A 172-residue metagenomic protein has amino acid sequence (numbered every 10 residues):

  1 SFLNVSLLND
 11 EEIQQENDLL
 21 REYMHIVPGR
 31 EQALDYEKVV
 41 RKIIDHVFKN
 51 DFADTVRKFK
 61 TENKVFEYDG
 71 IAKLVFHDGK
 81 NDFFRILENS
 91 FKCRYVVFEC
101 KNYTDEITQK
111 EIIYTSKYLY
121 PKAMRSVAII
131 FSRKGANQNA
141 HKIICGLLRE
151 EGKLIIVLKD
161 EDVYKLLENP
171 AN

Functional and structural regions predicted by a protein language model:
S1-V27: Interfaces and regulatory segments of ATP-dependent nucleotide/adenylate/phosphodiester-chemistry enzymes
D18, Y23-N172: Catalytic core segments in nucleotide and nucleic-acid processing enzymes
